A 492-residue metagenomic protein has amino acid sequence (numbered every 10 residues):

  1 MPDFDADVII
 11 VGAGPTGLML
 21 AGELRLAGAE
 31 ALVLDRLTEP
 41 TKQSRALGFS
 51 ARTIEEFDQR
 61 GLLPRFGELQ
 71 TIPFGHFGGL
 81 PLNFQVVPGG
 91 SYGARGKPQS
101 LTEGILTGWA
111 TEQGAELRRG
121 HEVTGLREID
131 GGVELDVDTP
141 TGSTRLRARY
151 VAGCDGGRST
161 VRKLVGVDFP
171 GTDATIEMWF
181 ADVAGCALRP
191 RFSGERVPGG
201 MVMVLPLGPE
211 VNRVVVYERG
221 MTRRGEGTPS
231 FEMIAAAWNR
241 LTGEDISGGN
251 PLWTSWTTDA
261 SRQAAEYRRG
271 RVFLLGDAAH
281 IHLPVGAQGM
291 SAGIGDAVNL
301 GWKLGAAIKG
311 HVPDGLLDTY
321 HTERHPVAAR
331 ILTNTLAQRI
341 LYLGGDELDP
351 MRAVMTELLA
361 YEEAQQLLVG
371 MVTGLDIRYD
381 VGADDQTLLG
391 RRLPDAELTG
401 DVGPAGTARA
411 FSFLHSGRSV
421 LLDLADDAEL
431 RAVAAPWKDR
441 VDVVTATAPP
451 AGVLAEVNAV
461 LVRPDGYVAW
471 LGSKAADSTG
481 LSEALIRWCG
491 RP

Functional and structural regions predicted by a protein language model:
M1-R352, T356-E363, V444: Core Rossmann-like FAD-binding/catalytic domain of the broad FAD-dependent monooxygenase superfamily
T257-L274, A278-H280, L389-L414, A451-V453: FAD-binding beta-loop-beta segment adjacent to the flavin cofactor pocket
A306-S419, L424-K438, E456-V457, A469-K474 (+2 more regions): C-terminal helical "tail/cap" subdomain of flavin- and related membrane-associated enzymes
W437-T445: Active-site regions of enzymes building and remodeling cell-envelope glycoconjugates
V444-T447, G472-K474: Short acidic-hydrophobic, aromatic-tinged amphipathic segments that line or gate anion-handling sites
T445-A455: Thioredoxin-like thiol-disulfide oxidoreductase module
V462-R463: Short, acidic, Ser/Thr-enriched surface-loop or helix-capping motifs
